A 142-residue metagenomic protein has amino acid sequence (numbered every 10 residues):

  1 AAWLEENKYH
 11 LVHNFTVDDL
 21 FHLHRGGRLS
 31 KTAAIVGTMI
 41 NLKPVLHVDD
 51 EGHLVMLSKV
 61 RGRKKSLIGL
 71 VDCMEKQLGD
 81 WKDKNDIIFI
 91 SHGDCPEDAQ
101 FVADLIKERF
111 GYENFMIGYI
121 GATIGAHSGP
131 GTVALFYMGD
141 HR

Functional and structural regions predicted by a protein language model:
A1-R142: Mixed-charge interfacial surface used for oligomerization/domain docking and macromolecular partner engagement
